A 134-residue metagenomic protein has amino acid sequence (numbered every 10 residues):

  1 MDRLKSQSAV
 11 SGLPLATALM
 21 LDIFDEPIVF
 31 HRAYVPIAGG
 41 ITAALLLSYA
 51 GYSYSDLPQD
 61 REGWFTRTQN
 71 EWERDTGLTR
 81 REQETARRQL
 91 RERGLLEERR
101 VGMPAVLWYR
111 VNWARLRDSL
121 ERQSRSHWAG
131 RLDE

Functional and structural regions predicted by a protein language model:
M1-E71: Short recognition helix of helix-turn-helix/winged-helix DNA-binding domains
M1-L19, W113-E134: Charged low-complexity intrinsically disordered patches
D2, H31, G40, L107 (+2 more regions): Poly-acidic low-complexity segments
S6-S8, P27, N70, T85 (+3 more regions): Intrinsic disorder/low-complexity segments enriched in polar/small residues
I23, G40-T42, E98, Q123-H127: Long, compositionally biased, intrinsically disordered segments
R32-I37, L95, W113-E121: Short alpha-helical interface patches
T42, W72, T79-R81, L116-R117 (+1 more regions): Amphipathic alpha-helical interaction segments
Y54-R110: Winged helix-turn-helix DNA-binding recognition segment
